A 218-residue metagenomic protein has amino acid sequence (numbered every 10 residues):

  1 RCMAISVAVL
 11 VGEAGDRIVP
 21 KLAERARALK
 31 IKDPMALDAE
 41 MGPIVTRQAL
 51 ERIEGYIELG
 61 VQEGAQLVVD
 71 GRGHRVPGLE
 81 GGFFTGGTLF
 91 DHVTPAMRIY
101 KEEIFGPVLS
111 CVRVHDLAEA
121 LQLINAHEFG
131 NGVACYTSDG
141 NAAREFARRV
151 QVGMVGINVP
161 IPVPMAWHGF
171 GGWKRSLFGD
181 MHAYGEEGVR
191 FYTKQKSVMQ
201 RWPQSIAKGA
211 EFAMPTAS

Functional and structural regions predicted by a protein language model:
R1-M3: Extended low-complexity, polyampholyte segments enriched in Ser/Thr/Pro and acidic residues
V7-A14, L89, L177-F178: Short beta-strand and adjoining strand-loop segment in the mid-core of the Rossmann-like NAD(P)-dependent dehydrogenase
G12-K30, R190-S197: Conserved core segment of the aminotransferase class I/II
I18, L22, I53, A143-F146: Hydrophobic packing residues within well-ordered alpha-helices of enzyme cores
K30, G42, I57, E63 (+2 more regions): Conserved C-terminal structural/oligomerization subdomain of aldehyde/semialdehyde dehydrogenase
A36-G42: Short linear capping/connector segments at secondary-structure termini
P43-I53: Short beta-strand to alpha-helix junction loop
L67-G71: Diglycine-centered glycine-rich loop/turn motifs
